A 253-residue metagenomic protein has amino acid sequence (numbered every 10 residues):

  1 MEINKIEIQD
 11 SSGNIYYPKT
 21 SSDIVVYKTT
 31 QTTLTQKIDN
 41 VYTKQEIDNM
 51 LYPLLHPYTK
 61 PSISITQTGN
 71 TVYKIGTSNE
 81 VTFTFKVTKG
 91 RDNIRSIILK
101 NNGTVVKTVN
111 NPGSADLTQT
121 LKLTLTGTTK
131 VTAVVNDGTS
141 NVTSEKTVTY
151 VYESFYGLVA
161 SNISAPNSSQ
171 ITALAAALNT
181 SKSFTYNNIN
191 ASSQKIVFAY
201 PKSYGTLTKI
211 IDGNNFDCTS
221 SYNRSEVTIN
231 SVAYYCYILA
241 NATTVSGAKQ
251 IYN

Functional and structural regions predicted by a protein language model:
M1-H56, T82-K86, I98, V134-N141 (+1 more regions): A signal for long, low-complexity, Ser/Thr/Asn-enriched, surface-exposed stalk/shaft and domain-boundary segments
H56-G69: Proline-enriched interdomain boundary motifs that mark the N-terminal boundary and often initiate the first structured
G69-N79: Short, solvent-exposed loop/linker segments at the N-terminal edge of repeated beta-sheet extracellular domains
N79-F83, Q194-I196: Structural beta-strand segments of beta-rich domains
T88-G103: Solvent-exposed loop/turn segments flanking beta-strands in beta-repeat/beta-sandwich domains
V105-A115: Short beta-strand segments within Ig-like beta-sandwich modules, predominantly Fibronectin type-III
Q119-K130, L239-G247: Surface-exposed, short loops/turns at beta-strand junctions within beta-sandwich domains
T185-D212, I251: Surface-exposed beta-strand/loop patches in extracellular or lumenal glycoproteins
